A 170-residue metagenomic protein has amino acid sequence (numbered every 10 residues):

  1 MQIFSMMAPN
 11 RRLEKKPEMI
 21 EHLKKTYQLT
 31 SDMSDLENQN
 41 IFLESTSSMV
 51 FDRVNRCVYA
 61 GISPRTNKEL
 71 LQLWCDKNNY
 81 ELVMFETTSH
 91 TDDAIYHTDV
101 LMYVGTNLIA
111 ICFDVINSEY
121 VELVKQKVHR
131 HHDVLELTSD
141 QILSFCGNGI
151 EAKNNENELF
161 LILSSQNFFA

Functional and structural regions predicted by a protein language model:
M1-A170: The feature marks the mature, well-folded catalytic cores of soluble enzymes
